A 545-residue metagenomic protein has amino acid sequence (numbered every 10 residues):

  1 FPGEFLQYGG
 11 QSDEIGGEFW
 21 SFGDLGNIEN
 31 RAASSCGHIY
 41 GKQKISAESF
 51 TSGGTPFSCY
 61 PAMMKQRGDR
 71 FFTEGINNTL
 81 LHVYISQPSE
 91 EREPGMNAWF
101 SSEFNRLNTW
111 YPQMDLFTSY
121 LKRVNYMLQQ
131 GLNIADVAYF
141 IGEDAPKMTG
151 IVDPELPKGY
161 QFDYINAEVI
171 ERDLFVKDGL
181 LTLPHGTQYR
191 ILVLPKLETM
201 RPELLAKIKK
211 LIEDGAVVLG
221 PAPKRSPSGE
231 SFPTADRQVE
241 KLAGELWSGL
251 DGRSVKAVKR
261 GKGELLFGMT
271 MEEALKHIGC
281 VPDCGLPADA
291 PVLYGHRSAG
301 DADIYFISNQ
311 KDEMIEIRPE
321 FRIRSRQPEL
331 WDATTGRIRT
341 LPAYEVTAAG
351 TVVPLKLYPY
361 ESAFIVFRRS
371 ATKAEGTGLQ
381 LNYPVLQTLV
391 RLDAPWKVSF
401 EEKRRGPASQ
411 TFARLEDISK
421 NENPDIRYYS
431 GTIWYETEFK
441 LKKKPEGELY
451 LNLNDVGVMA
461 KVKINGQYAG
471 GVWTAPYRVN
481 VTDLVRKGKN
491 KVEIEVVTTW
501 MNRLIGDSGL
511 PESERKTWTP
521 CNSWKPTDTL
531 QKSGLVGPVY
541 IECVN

Functional and structural regions predicted by a protein language model:
F1-T432, K440-K444, Y540-C543: Carbohydrate-binding surfaces of carbohydrate-active enzymes
E320, F439-N465, W473, V492-V496: Aromatic-lined ligand-binding clefts that engage carbohydrates, nucleic acids, or primary amines
A333-G336, N465-A469: Change "in extracellular beta-sheet-rich domains … of secreted and cell-surface proteins" to "in beta-sheet-rich domains
A343-V346, A469-W473: Short beta-strand segments within Ig-like beta-sandwich modules, predominantly Fibronectin type-III
V352-L355, R478-D483: Exposed aromatic-hydrophobic patches
L357, V462-I464, V485-R486: Short, well-ordered loop/turn sites that connect or cap secondary structure elements
S362-A363, L449, K487-S508: Short, well-structured beta-strand segments enriched in hydrophobic/aromatic residues within extracellular or lumenal
A371-A394, T498-I541: Glycine/proline-rich low-complexity spacer/linker segments in large multi-domain proteins
